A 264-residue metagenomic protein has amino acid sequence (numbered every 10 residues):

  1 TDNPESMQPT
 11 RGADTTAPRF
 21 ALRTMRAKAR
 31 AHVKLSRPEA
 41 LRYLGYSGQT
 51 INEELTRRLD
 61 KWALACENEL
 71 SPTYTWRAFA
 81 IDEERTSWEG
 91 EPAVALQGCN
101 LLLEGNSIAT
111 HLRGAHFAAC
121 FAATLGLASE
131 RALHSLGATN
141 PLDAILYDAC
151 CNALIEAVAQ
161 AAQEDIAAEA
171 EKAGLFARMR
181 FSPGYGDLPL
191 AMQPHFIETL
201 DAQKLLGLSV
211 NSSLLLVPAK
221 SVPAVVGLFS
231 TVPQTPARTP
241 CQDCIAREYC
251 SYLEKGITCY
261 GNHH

Functional and structural regions predicted by a protein language model:
D2-N3, D14: Intrinsic-disorder-associated, low-complexity terminal segments enriched in Asp/Asn/His/Tyr and depleted of Lys/Arg
R11-A13, A17-R19: Intrinsically disordered, low-complexity segments enriched in serine/proline and basic residues
F20-R37, D243-H264: N-terminal charge/polar-biased segments
F20-Y147: Active-site helix-to-loop segments that bind/position phosphate- or nucleotide-bearing substrates and donors across
P72-I81, I166-F181: Flexible, glycine/charged-enriched surface loops at secondary-structure junctions
L125, A173-Y252, N262-H264: Short terminal or interdomain "cap/linker" segment that borders an active site or interface and mediates
L142-E164: Compact, glycine/acidic-enriched structural inserts
